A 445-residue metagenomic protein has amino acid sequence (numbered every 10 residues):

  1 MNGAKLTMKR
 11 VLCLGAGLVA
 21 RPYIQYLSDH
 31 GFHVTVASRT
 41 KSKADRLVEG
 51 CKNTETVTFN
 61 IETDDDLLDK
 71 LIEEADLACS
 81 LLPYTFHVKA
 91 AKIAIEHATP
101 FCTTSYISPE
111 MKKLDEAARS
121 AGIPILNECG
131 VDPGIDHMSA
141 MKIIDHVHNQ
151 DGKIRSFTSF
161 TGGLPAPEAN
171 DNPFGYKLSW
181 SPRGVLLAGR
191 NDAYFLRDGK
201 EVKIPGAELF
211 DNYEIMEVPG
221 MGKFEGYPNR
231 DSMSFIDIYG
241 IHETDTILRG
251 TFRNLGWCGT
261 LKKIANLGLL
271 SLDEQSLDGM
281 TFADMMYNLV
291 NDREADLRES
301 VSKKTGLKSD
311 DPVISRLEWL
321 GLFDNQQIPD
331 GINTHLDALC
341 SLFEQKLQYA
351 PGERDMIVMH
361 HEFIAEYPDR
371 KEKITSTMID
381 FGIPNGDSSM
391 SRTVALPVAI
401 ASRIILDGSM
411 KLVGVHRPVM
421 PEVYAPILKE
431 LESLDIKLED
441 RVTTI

Functional and structural regions predicted by a protein language model:
V11-G15: Conserved N-terminal Rossmann-fold NAD(P)-binding element of oxidoreductases
A20-R21: N-terminal Rossmann-fold NAD(P) dinucleotide-binding loop
A37-K41: N-terminal Rossmann-fold cofactor-binding loop
C51-T63: Rossmann-fold cofactor-recognition segment
I61-E74: Conserved Rossmann-fold cofactor-binding substructure of NAD(P)-dependent oxidoreductases
I93-M111: ADP-ribose/adenylate-binding Rossmann-like module
S105-N127: Rossmann-fold NAD(P)-binding glycine/threonine-rich loop
H146-I445: C-terminal catalytic/substrate-binding lobe primarily of soluble NAD(P)-dependent oxidoreductases
